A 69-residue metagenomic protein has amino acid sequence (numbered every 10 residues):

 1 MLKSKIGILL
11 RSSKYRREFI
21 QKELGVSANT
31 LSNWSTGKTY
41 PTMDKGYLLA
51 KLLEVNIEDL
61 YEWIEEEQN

Functional and structural regions predicted by a protein language model:
M1-R16: A short, Lys/Arg-rich alpha-helix, primarily the initiator
I6, I20, L31-W34, L60: Conserved hydrophobic/aromatic packing and binding residues within compact polymer-binding modules
L10, S35, K45, I64: DNA major-groove recognition helix of helix-turn-helix
S12, E23, L52: Residues within the alpha-helical elements of helix-turn-helix
F19-Q21, L49: Short alpha-helical "recognition helix" segments of helix-turn-helix
V26-Y40: Recognition helix of helix-turn-helix/homeodomain-like DNA-binding domains that insert into the DNA major groove
D44-D59: DNA major-groove recognition helix of helix-turn-helix/homeodomain DNA-binding modules
